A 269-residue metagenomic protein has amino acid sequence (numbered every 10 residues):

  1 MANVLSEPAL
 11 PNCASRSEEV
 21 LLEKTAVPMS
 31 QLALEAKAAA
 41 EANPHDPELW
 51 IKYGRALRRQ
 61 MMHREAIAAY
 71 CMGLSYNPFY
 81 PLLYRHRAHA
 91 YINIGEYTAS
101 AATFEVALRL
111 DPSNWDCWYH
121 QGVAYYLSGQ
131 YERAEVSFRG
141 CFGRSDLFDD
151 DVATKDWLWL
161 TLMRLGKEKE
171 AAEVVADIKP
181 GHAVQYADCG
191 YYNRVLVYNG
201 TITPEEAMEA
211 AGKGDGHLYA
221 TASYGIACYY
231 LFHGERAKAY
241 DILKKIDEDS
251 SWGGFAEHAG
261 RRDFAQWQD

Functional and structural regions predicted by a protein language model:
M1-E48, K52, Q268-D269: N-terminal leader/linker segments that initiate helical-solenoid repeat arrays
A38-A39, M72-G73, V106-A107, G140-C141 (+1 more regions): Canonical positions in the second alpha-helix
A42, Y76, L110, R144-L147 (+1 more regions): Structural marker of alpha-solenoid helical repeat scaffolds
R55, H89, V123, L160-L162 (+1 more regions): Residue-level recognition of tetratricopeptide repeat
